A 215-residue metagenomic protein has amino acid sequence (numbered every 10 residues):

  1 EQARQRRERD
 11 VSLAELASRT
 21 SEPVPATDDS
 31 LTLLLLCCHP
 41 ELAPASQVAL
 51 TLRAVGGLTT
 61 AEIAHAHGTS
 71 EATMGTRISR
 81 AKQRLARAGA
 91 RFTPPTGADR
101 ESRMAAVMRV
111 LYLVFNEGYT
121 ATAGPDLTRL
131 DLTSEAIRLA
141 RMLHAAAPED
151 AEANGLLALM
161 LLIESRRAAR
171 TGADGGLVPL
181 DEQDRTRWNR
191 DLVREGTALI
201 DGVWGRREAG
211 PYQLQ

Functional and structural regions predicted by a protein language model:
E8-E62, T69-Q215: Amphipathic helix-loop-helix modules that constitute alpha-helical solenoid scaffolds
